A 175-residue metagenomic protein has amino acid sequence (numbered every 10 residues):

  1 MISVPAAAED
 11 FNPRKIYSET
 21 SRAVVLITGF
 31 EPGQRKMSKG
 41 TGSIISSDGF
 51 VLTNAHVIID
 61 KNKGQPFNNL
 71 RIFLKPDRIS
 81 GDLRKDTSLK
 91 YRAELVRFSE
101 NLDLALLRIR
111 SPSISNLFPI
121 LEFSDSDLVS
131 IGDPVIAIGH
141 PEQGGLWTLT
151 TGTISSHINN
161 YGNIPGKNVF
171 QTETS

Functional and structural regions predicted by a protein language model:
V4-A55, E94, L102-A105: N-terminal activation segment of mature serine protease catalytic domains
I16, K61, E94-V96, P112-G145: Active-site substrate-binding loop(s) of clan PA
I16-T20, I44-I45, K85-T87, R97-N101 (+4 more regions): Extracellular/periplasmic catalytic domains that process cell-envelope and extracellular macromolecules
T20-R35, R110-I120, W147-S175: Active-site region of chymotrypsin-like
A23-T28, F50-A55, L128-P141, T172-S175: Active-site-proximal beta-strands of protease catalytic cores
E31-Q34, V51, V57-I59, E100-L102 (+4 more regions): Solvent-exposed loop/turn segments at secondary-structure junctions within structured extracellular/periplasmic domains
S46-N101, S111: Catalytic-histidine neighborhood of serine endopeptidases, predominantly the chymotrypsin-like S1/PA family
N69, D82-E94, I131-P134, W147-N159: Beta-strand/loop subdomains of soluble extracytoplasmic proteins
